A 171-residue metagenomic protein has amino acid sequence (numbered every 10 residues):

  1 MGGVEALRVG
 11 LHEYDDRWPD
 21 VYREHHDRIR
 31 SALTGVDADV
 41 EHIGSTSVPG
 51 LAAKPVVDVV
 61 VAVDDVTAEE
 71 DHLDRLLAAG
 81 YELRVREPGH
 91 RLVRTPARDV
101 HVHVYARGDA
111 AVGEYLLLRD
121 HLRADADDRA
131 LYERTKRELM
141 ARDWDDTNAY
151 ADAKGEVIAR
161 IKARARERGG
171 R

Functional and structural regions predicted by a protein language model:
M1-A6, A106, A130-R134: Short, compositionally biased low-complexity segments
M1-E41: Helical scaffold of the NTase/Pol beta-like nucleotidyltransferase catalytic core
L7-V9, P55-V59, R98-V100, L118: Short amphipathic alpha-helical segments
G10-D16, V61, L118-L122: Short histidine-centered catalytic/ligand-binding loop motif
R28-V59, V63-E70: Active-site nucleotide-donor binding segment shared across nucleotidyl transfer reactions
D71-A79: Short amphipathic alpha-helices in soluble, non-transmembrane regions that often serve as interface/regulatory elements
Y81-A110: Conserved catalytic core of two-metal-ion nucleotidyltransferases
G113-R171: Catalytic cores of NTP-dependent nucleotidyl/adenyl transfer enzymes across multiple folds
